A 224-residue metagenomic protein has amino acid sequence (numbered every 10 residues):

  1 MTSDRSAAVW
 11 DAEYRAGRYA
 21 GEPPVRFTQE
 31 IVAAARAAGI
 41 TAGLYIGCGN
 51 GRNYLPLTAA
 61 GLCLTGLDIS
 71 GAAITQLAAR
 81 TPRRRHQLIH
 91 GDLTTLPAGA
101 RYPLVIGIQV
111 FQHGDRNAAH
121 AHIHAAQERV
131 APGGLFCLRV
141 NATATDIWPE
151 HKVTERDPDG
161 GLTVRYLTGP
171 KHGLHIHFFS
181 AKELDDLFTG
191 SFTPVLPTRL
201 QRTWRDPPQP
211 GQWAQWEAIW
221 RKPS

Functional and structural regions predicted by a protein language model:
M1-L44, G49-P97, G114, A121 (+1 more regions): Class I (Rossmann-like) S-adenosyl-L-methionine-dependent methyltransferase catalytic domain, capturing the SAM-binding
I106: A conserved beta-strand element that flanks and buttresses the S-adenosyl-L-methionine
Q109-V110: Short catalytic micro-motifs in class I SAM-dependent methyltransferases
H120-P132: A short glycine-rich, Lys/Arg-flanked "PGG" loop and its adjoining helix->strand segment in the class I
